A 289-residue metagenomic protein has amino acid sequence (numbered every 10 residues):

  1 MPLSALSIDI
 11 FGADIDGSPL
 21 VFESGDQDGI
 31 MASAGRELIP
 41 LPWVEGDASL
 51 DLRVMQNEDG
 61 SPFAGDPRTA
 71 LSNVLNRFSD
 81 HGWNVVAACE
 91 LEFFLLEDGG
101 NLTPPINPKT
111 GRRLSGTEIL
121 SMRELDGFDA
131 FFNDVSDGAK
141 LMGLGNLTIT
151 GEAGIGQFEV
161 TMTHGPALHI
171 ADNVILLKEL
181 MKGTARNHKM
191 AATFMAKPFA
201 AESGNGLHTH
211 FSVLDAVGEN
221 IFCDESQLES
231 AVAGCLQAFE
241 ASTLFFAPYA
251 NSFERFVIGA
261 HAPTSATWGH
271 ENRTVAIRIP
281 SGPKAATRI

Functional and structural regions predicted by a protein language model:
M1-T148: ATP/Mg2+-dependent ligation/transfer catalytic cores
L3-S7, E159-H169, R186-R288: Loop-rich catalytic cores of soluble enzymes, especially ATP-dependent carboxylate-amine ligases and other
P40-D47, N84-V86, I149-A153, A201-E202 (+2 more regions): Short glycine/proline-enriched loop/turn "hinge" motifs that connect secondary-structure elements and lie
M55-D59, G116-S121, V160-A167, A286-I289: Glycine- and acidic
T69, N73, D126, A130 (+7 more regions): Generic recognition of stable, solvent-exposed alpha-helical segments in well-folded globular domains
V86-F94, P105-M122, M142-M162, A192-H210 (+1 more regions): Core alpha/beta catalytic barrel or barrel-like domain that forms the active/cofactor pocket in diverse metabolic
R123-F128, F132-N146, V160-A167, I175-F194 (+2 more regions): Accessory "access/gating" subregions that flank catalytic or transport cores
R123-F131, T148-G154, P166-L177, M181 (+4 more regions): Short, contiguous, pocket-lining structural segments that sit at or immediately flank catalytic/ligand-binding sites
